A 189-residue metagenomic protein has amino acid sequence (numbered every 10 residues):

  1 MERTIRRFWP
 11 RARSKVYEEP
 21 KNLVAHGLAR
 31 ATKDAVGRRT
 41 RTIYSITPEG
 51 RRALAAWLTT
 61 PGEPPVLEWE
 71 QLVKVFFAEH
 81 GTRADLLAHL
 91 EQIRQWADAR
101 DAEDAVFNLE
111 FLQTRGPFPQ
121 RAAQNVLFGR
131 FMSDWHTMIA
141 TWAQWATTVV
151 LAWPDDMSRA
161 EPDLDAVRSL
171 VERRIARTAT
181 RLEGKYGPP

Functional and structural regions predicted by a protein language model:
M1-E68: Basic helix-turn-helix/winged-helix DNA-binding cores and closely related short helical interaction motifs
K15, A35, T42, A122-S133: Alpha-helical scaffold segments that form or flank carboxylate-/histidine-based iron centers
A56-F111: Amphipathic alpha-helical dimerization/coiled-coil segments that flank or bridge DNA-binding/regulatory modules
E79, N108-G116, V150, P154: Secondary-structure edge/capping motif, primarily at the C-terminal ends of alpha-helices and the immediately following
L87, R94, D98-D101, N108 (+4 more regions): Heptad-repeat amphipathic alpha-helical coiled-coil interaction surface used for oligomerization/assembly
V106-F128: Acidic interhelical loop/turn segments
A146-L164: Long amphipathic alpha-helical coiled-coil segments
A160-P189: Charged, long alpha-helical assembly modules
